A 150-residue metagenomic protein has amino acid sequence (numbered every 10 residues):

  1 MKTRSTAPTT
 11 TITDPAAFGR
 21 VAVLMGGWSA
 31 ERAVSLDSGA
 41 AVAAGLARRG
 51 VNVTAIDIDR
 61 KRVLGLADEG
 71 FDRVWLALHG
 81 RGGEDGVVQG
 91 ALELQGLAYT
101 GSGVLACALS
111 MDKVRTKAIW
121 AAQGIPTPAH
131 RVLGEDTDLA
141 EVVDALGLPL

Functional and structural regions predicted by a protein language model:
K2-T3, T9-M25, V53, L109-L150: Active-site nucleotide/adenylate-binding loops and adjacent lid/helix of ATP-dependent enzymes
L24-E31, G70-M111, P126-A129: A short, GP-enriched loop/loop-strand-helix hinge that lies immediately N-terminal to, or at the N-terminal rim
W28-A40: Glycine- and acidic-residue-enriched helix-capping/strand-helix junction motifs
S38-V51: A short, Lys/Arg-enriched amphipathic alpha-helix followed by its capping loop at the start of a domain
L46-A47, L92, W120: Hydrophobic alpha-helical packing residues
G50, T54-D68: Eukaryote-biased intrinsically disordered, low-complexity acidic regions enriched in Ser/Thr/Pro
A55-D57, G101, V132: A structural preference for short, hydrophobic beta-strand core positions in alpha/beta folds
A67-D72, A145-L146: Glycine-rich phosphate-binding loop signature in dinucleotide/nucleotide-binding domains
